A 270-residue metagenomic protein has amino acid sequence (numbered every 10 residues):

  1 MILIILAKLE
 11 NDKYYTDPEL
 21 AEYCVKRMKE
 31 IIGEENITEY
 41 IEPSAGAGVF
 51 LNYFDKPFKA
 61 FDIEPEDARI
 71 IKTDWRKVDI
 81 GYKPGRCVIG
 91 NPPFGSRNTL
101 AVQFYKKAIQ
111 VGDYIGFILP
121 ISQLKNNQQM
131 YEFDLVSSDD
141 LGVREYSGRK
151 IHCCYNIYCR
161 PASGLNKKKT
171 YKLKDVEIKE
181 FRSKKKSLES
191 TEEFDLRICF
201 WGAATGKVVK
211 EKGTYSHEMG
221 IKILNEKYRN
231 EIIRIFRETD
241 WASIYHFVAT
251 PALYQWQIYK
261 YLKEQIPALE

Functional and structural regions predicted by a protein language model:
M1-E270: Class I S-adenosyl-L-methionine-dependent methyltransferase catalytic core
